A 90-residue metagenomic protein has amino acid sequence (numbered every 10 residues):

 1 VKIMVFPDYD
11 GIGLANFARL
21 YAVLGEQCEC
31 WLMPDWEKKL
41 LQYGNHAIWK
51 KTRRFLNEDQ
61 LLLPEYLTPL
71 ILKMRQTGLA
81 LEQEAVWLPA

Functional and structural regions predicted by a protein language model:
V1-A90: TOPRIM fold recognition
